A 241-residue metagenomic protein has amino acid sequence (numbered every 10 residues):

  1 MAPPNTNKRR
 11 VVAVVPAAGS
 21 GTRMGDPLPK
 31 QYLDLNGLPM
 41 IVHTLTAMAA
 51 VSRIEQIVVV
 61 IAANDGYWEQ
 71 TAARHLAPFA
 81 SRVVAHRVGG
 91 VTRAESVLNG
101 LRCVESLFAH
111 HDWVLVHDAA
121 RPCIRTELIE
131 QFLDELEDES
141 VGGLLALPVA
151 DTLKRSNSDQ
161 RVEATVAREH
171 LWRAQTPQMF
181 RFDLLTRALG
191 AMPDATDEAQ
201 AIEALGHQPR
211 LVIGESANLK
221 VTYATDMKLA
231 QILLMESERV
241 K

Functional and structural regions predicted by a protein language model:
M1-D26: N-terminal nucleotide-binding beta1-loop-alpha1 segment
A2, N218-K241: Hydrophobic helical membrane-anchoring modules
A2-R9, V42-H111: Conserved N-terminal catalytic core of the sugar/cofactor nucleotidyltransferase
A13-A18, Q31-D34, T44: A conserved hydrophobic helix/loop-capping motif in glycosyltransferases and polysaccharide synthases
V15, I41, G100, H117-D118 (+3 more regions): Residue-level signal for inorganic ion chemistry
A17, I61, A146: Short beta-strand/turn micro-motifs composed of small residues that flank or help shape donor/cofactor-binding pockets
V114: Short aromatic/hydrophobic "clamp" motif used to bind/position activated sugar donors
C123-V212, K241: Conserved core of the sugar-phosphate nucleotidyltransferase
